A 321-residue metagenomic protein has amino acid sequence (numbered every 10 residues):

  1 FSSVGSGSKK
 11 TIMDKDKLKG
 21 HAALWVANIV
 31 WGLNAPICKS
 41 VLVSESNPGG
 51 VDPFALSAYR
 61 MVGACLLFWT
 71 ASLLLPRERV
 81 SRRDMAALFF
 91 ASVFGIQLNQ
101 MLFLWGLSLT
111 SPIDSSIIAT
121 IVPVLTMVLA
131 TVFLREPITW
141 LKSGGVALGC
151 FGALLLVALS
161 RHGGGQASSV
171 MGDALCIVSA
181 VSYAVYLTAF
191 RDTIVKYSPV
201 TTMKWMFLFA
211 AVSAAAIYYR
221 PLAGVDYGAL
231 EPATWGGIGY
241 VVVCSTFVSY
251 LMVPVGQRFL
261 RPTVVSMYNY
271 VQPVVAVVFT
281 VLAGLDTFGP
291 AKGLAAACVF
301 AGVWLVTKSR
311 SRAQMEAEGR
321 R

Functional and structural regions predicted by a protein language model:
S3-A55, G165-D192, V212-A216, E318-R321: Glycine-/small-residue-enriched transmembrane alpha-helix faces in small-molecule transporters and effluxers
D16-H21, G49-F54, A58, V80-A86 (+3 more regions): Juxtamembrane helix-entry segments on the extracytoplasmic side of multipass membrane proteins
V30, N34-A35, W69-A119, L155 (+1 more regions): Specific transmembrane alpha-helical segments of multi-pass solute transporters/efflux pumps, especially DMT/EamA
N34, G63-L67, I118-V132, A147 (+3 more regions): Alpha-helical transmembrane segments of compact multi-pass small-molecule transporters, enriched in specific families
V41, L56, R60, G106 (+8 more regions): Hydrophobic/aromatic residues within transmembrane alpha-helices of multi-pass small-molecule transporters
S44-Q97, L125, S182-A189, M203-L222 (+2 more regions): Transmembrane alpha-helices of multi-pass small-molecule transport proteins
A58-Y59, I96, Q100, D114-I121 (+2 more regions): Helix-helix packing/entry segments at the starts of transmembrane helices
F68, F89, L129, I138-S160 (+3 more regions): Hydrophobic transmembrane alpha-helices of multi-pass small-molecule transport proteins
